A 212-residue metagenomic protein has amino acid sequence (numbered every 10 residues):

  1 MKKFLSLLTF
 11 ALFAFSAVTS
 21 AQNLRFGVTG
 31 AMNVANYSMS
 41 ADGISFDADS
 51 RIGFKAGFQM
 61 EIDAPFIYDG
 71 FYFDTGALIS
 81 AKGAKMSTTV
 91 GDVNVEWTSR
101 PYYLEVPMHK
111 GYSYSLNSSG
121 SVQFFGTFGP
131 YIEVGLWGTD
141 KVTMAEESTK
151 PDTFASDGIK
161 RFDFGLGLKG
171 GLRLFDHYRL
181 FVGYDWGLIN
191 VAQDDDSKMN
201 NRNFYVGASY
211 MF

Functional and structural regions predicted by a protein language model:
M1-F4, A21-Q22: Positively charged n-region of N-terminal signal peptides that target proteins for export
F13-A21: Sec/Tat signal peptide C-region and signal peptidase I cleavage site
S20-E61, S121-Q123, G135, M144 (+1 more regions): Short glycine/proline- and aromatic-enriched beta-strand/turn motifs that initiate or cap beta-hairpins
F26-G30, A56, F73-A77, M108 (+4 more regions): Membrane-embedded beta-strand positions of outer-membrane beta-barrel proteins
M32-N36, I62, I79-G83, E105 (+4 more regions): Transmembrane beta-strands of outer-membrane beta-barrel pores
Y37-R51, K82-Y103, G135-D163, G167 (+1 more regions): Extracellular/periplasm-exposed beta-strand and loop segments of Gram-negative cell-envelope proteins, dominated by
F66-F71, N117, D176-V182: Repeated loop/turn-to-beta-strand initiation elements of outer-membrane beta-barrel proteins
N200-F212: Outer-membrane beta-barrel "beta-signal"
